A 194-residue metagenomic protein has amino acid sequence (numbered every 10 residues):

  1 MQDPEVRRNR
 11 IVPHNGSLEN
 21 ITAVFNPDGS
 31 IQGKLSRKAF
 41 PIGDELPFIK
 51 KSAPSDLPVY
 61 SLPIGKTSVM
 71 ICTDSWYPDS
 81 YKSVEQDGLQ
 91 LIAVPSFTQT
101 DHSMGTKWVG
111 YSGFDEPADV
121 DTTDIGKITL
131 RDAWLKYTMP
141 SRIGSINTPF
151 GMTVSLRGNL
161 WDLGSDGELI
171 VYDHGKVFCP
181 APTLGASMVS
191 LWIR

Functional and structural regions predicted by a protein language model:
Q2-E5, K66, S75-V189: CN hydrolase (nitrilase-like) catalytic-core segments centered on the catalytic cysteine and neighboring Lys/Glu
Q2-Q90, P95, M104-P117, V189-I193: Active-site catalytic loop in hydrolytic enzyme cores
